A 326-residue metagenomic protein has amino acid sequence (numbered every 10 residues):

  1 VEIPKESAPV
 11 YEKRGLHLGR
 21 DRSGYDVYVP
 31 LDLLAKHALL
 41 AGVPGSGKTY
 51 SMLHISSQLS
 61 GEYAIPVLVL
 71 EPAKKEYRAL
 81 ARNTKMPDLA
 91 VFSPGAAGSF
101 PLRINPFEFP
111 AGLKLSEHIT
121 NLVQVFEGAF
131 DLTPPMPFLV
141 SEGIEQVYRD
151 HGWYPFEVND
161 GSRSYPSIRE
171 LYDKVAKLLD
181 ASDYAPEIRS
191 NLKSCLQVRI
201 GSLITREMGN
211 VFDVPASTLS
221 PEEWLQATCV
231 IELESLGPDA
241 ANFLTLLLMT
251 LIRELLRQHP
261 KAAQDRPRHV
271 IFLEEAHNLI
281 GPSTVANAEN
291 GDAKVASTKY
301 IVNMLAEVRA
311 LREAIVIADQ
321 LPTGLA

Functional and structural regions predicted by a protein language model:
V1-V43, Y50-S57, E62, K85-P87 (+4 more regions): Basic- and hydrophobic-enriched, low-structure N-terminal and domain-boundary segments that flank ATP-binding catalytic
A38, I231, V316: Conserved beta-strand position immediately N-terminal to the Walker
S46-G47, D239: A generic structural signal for alpha-helix starts
H54-E313: P-loop NTPase motor domains
D319: H-loop/switch region of ABC-family ATPase nucleotide-binding domains
T323-A326: Conserved H-loop
